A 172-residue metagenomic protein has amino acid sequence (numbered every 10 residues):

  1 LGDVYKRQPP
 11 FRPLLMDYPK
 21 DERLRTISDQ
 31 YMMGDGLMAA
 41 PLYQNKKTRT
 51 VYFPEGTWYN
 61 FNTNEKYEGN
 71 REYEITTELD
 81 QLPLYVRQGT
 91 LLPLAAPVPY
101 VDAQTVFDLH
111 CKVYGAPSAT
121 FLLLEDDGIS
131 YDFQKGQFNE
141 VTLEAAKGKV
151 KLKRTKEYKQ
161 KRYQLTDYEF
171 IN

Functional and structural regions predicted by a protein language model:
D3-F170: Catalytic core of carbohydrate-active enzymes
